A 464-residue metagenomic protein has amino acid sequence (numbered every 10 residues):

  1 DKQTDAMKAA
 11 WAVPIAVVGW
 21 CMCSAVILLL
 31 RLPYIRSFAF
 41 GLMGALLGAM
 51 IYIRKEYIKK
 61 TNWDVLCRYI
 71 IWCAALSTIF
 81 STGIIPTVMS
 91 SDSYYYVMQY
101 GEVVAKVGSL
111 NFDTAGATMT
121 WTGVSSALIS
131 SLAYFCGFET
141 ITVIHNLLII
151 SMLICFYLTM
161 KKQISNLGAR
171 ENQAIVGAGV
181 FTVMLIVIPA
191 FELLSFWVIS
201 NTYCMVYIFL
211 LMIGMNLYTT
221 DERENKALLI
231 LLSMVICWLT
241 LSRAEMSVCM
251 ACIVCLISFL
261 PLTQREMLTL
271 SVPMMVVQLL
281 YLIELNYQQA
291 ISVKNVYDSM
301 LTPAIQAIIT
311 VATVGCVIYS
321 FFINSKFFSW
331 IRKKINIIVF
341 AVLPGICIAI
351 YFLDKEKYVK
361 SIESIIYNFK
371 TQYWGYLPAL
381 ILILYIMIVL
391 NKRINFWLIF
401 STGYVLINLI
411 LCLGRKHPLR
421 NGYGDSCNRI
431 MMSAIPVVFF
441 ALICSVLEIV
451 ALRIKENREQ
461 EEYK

Functional and structural regions predicted by a protein language model:
D1-W63, L279-I309, V359: Membrane-embedded, hydrophobic transmembrane alpha-helices
Q3-W11, F156-V187: Transmembrane-helix signature of polytopic, membrane-embedded enzymes that assemble or transfer cell-envelope glycans
D5-A6, A10, L29-F80, I331-F340 (+2 more regions): Start-transfer (signal-anchor) and selected internal transmembrane alpha helices of multi-pass inner/ER membrane
V18-M22, A45-E56, V143-G168: Transmembrane-helix motifs of polytopic, lipid-linked glycan transferases
A25-L28, L228-R243, C252-C255, M275-V276 (+1 more regions): Membrane-interface alpha helices of multi-pass inner-membrane proteins
I85-Y100, G108-I129: Extracytoplasmic catalytic/substrate-binding loops of multi-pass membrane glycan-assembly enzymes
I149-I164, I253-S258, A312-I331, W374-L398 (+1 more regions): Hydrophobic, aromatic-rich transmembrane alpha-helices and their immediate juxtamembrane boundary segments
L193-Y203: Short acidic/glycine- and proline-prone juxtamembrane loop motifs at membrane-interface regions of multi-pass membrane
